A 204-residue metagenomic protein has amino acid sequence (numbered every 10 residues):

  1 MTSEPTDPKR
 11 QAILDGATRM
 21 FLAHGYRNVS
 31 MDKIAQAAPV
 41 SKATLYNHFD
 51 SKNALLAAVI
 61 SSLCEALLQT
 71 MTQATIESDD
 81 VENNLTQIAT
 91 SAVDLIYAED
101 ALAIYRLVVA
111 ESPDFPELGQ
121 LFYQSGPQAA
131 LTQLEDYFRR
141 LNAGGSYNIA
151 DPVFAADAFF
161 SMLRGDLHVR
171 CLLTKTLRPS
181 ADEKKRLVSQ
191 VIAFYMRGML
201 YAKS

Functional and structural regions predicted by a protein language model:
M1-V40, N47-A54, D79-D80: Basic, helix-initiating cap at the start of DNA-binding domains
I13, S51-L56, A66, L118 (+1 more regions): Short amphipathic alpha-helical segment with a characteristic S/N-K-E followed by hydrophobic residues
D15, E82-A98, L102-P113, V153 (+3 more regions): Amphipathic alpha-helical segments that line or abut small-molecule/effector binding pockets and mediate allosteric
A57-I88, I96, D100, I104 (+1 more regions): Amphipathic alpha-helical linker/stalk segments
S91, T132, D136-A143, A158 (+1 more regions): C-terminal peripheral helix-coil segments that are non-catalytic and often amphipathic
D94-D136, L177-A181: Short secondary-structure transition hinges
L121-G126, N142-F160, K185: All-alpha amphipathic helical-bundle segments outside canonical DNA-binding/catalytic cores that form hydrophobic
